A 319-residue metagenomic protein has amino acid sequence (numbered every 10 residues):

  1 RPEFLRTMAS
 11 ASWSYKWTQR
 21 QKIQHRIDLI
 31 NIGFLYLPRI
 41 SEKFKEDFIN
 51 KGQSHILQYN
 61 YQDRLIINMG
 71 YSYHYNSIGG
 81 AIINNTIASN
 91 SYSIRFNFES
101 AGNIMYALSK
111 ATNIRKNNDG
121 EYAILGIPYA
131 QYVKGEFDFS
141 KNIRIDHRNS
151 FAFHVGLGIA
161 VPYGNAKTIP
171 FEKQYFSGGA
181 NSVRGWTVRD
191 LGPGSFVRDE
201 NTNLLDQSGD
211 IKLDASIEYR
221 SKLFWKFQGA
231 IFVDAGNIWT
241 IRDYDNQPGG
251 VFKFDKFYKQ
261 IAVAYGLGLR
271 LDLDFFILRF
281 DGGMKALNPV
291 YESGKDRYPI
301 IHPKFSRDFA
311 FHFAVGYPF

Functional and structural regions predicted by a protein language model:
R1-H154: Transmembrane beta-strand segments of outer-membrane beta-barrel domains in Gram-negative and organellar OMPs
L5-M8, Q21-H25, Y106-K110, Y163-Y175 (+2 more regions): Outer-membrane beta-barrel and related beta-rich outer-membrane complex signature in Gram-negative bacteria
W13, L271-F275, F305-F319: Outer-membrane beta-barrel "beta-signal"
I32, I94-F98, F153-V155, I217 (+3 more regions): Membrane-embedded beta-strand positions of outer-membrane beta-barrel proteins
F44-K51, A111-N117, T168-S177, N246-F252 (+1 more regions): Flexible, surface-exposed loop regions and adjacent strand-edge segments of Gram-negative outer-membrane beta-barrel
S54-N60, G120-G126, E200-L205, G250-D255 (+1 more regions): Extracellular loop and loop/strand-boundary signature of outer-membrane beta-barrel proteins
S150-F232, G236-N246: Extracytoplasmic gating/loop element in the C-terminal half of outer-membrane beta-barrel translocons and assembly
A235-F252, F275, G283-I301, Y317-F319: C-terminal beta-signal and adjacent terminal beta-strands/loops of Gram-negative outer-membrane beta-barrel proteins
